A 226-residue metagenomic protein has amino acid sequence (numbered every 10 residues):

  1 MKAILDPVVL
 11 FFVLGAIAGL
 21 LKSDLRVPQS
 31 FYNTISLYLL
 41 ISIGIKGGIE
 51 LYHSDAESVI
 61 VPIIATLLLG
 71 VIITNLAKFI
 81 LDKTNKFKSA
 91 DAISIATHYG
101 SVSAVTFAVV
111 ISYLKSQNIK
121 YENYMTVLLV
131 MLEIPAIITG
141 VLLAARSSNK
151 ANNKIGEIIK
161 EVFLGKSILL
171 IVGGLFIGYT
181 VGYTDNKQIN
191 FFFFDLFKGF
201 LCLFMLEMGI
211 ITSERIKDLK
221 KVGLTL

Functional and structural regions predicted by a protein language model:
M1-G19, R26-S30, A56-L196, F200-M208 (+1 more regions): Alpha-helical transmembrane segments of multi-pass small-molecule/ion transporters
L25-R26, L37, L51-Y52, L201-L203 (+1 more regions): A generic structured-segment signal
T34-S36, S42: Metallocofactor- and cofactor-centric catalytic cores in central/energy metabolism, strongly enriched
I41-A56: Active-site-flanking structural segment that lines cofactor/substrate pockets
I211-L226: A beta-strand-loop signature enriched in Asp, Gly, Thr, and Trp that corresponds to the sialidase/neuraminidase Asp-box
